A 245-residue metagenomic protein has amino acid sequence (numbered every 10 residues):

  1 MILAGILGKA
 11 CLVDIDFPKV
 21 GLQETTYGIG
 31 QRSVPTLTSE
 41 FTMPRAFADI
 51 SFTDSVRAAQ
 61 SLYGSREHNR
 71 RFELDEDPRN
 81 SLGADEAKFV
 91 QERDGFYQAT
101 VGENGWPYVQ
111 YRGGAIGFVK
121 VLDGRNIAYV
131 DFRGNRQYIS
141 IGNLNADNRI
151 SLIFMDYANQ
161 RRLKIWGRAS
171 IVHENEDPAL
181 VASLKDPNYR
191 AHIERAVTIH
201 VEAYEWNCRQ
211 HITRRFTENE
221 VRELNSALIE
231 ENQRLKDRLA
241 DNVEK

Functional and structural regions predicted by a protein language model:
A4-G5, D14: Intrinsically disordered, low-complexity regions enriched in Ser/Pro/Gly/Gln/His and often acidic
G5, V20-G21: Short linear segments in intrinsically disordered or otherwise low-structure-confidence regions
D14-I15, G21-Q23, Y27-K245: Binding-site signature for planar aromatic cofactors or substrates
